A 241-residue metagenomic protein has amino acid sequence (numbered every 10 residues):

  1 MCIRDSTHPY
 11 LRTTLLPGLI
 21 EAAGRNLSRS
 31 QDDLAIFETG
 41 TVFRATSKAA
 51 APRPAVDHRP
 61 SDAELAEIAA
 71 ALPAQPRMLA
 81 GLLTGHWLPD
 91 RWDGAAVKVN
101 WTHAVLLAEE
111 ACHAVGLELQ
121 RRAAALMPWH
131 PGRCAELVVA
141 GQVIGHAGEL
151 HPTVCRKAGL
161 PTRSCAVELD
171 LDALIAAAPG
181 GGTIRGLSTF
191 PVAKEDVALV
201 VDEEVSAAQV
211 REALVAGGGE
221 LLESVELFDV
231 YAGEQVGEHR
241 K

Functional and structural regions predicted by a protein language model:
M1-D5: Conserved small/polar residues in nucleotide/adenosyl-binding loops
S6-A22: Phosphate/diphosphate-binding loops
A23-N26, A35: His/Asp/Glu-rich mid-to-C-terminal helical/loop segments that flank catalytic regions of hydrolases
N26, S30, R44-T46: Mobile "lid/hinge" segments at catalytic clefts and subdomain interfaces of large enzymes
I36-G40, T46, P52-R53, A63-A80 (+1 more regions): A carboxyl-terminal module marker
H58-D62: Surface-exposed acidic, glycine/proline-enriched linker/cap segments that occur as 15-30-residue helix-coil
